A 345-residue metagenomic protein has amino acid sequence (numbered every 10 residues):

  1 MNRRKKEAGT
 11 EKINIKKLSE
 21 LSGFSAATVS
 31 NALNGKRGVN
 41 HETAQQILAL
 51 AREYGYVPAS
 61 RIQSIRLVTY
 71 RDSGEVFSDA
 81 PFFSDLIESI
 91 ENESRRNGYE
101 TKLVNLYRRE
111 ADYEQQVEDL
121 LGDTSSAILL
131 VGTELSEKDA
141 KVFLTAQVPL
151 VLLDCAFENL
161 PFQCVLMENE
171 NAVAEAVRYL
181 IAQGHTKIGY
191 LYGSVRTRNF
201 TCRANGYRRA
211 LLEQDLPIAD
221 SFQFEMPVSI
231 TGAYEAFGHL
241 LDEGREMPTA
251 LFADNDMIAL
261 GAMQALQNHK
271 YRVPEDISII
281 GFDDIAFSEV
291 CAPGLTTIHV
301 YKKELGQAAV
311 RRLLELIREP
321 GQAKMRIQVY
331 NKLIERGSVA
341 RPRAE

Functional and structural regions predicted by a protein language model:
M1-Q63: N-terminal helix-turn-helix DNA-binding module of bacterial transcription factors
M1-T10, S64-R178, A182, L241-E246 (+2 more regions): Alpha-helical recognition/docking segments in bacterial nutrient-uptake and carbohydrate-utilization systems
S25, S126, T186-K187, T249: Short acidic/polar active-site loop segments enriched in Thr and Asp
V68-Y70, V131, L153, L191 (+3 more regions): Short hydrophobic segments within beta-strands
D72-D85, L103-D112, V165-E175, L191-G238 (+4 more regions): Hinge/beta->alpha junction and helix N-cap segments in small-molecule ligand-binding domains
E100, P149, T186, P217 (+1 more regions): Residue-level detector of anion-binding/catalytic polar loops
Y234-E345: Flexible loop/turn connectors
